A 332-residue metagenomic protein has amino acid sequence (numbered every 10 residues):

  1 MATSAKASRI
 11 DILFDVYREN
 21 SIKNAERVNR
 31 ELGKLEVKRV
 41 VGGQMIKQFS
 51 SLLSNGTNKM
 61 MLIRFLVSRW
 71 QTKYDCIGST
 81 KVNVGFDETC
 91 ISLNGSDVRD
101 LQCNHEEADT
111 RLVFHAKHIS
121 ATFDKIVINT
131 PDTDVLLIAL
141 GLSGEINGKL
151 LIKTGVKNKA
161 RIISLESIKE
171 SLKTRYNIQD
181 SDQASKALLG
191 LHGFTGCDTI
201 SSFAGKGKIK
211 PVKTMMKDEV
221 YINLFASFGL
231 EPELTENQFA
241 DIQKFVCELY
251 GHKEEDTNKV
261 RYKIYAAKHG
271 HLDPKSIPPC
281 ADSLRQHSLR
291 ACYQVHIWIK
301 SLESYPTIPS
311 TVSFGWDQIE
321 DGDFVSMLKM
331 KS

Functional and structural regions predicted by a protein language model:
M1-S332: Noncatalytic, typically N-terminal accessory segments of nucleic acid-processing enzymes and closely related
